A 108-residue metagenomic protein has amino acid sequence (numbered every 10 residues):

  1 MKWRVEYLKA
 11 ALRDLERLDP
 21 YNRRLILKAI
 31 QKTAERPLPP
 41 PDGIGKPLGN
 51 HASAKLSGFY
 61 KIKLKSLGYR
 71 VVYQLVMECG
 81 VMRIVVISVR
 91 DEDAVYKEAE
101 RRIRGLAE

Functional and structural regions predicted by a protein language model:
M1, G58-Y60, Y69-V71: Residue-level marker for the onset of beta-strands and adjacent loop->beta junctions in well-ordered domains
M1-Q31, R104: Arg/Lys-rich, positively charged N-terminal/basic patches that mediate binding to nucleic acids
V5, Y60, M82: A broad, low-specificity signal marking well-ordered, structured residues that form hydrophobic/aromatic
R13, R17, R24, L64-E108: Enriched for short, Lys/Arg-rich terminal
E35-K63: A short, surface-exposed loop/turn module that caps and links secondary-structure elements
